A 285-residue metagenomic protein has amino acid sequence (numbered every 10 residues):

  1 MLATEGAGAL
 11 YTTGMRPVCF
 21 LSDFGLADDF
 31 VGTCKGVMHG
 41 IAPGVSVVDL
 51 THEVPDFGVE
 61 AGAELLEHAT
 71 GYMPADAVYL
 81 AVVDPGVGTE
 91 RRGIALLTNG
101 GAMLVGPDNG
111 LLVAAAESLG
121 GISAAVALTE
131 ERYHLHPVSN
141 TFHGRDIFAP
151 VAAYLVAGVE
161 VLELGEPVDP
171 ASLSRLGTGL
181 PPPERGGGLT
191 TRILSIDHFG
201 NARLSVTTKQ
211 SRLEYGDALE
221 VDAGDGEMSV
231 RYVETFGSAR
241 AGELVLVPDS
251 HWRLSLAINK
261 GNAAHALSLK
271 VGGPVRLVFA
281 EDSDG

Functional and structural regions predicted by a protein language model:
L10-T12: Short, positively charged and aromatic/hydrophobic N-terminal segments
M15-E53: N-terminal glycine-rich anion-binding loop in soluble enzyme alpha/beta folds
P17, I41-V47, E60-A61, M73-V83 (+1 more regions): Active-site histidine-anchored catalytic micro-motif
P17-C19, V45-V48, A77-L80, G93-A95 (+9 more regions): Structural motif
D29, T33, A42, F57 (+6 more regions): Conserved active-site and cofactor/substrate-binding residues in soluble primary-metabolism enzymes
D49-A69: N-terminal beta-loop-helix "entrance" segment that forms/cooperates in small-molecule cofactor or anionic ligand
G121, L135-V206, Q210-Y215: Anionic-ligand-binding alpha/beta catalytic cores of soluble enzymes and soluble regulatory domains that recognize
R203-S268: A conserved acidic, glycine/proline-rich C-terminal tail/linker
